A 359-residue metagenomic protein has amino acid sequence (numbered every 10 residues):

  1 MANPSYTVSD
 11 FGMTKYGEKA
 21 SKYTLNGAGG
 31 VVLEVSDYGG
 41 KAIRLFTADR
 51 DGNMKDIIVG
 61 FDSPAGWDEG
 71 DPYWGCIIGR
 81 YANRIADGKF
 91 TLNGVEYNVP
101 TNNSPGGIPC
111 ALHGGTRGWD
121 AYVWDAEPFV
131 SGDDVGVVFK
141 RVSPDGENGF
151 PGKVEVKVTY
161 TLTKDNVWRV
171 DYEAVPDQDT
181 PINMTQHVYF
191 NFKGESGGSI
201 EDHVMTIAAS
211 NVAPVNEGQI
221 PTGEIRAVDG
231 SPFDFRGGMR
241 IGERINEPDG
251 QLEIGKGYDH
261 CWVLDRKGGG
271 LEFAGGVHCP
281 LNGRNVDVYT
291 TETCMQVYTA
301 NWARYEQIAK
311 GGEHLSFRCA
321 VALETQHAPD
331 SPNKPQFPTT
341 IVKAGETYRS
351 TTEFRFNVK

Functional and structural regions predicted by a protein language model:
A2-K359: An exposed, glycine/acidic-rich loop-and-rim segment of catalytic or binding clefts
